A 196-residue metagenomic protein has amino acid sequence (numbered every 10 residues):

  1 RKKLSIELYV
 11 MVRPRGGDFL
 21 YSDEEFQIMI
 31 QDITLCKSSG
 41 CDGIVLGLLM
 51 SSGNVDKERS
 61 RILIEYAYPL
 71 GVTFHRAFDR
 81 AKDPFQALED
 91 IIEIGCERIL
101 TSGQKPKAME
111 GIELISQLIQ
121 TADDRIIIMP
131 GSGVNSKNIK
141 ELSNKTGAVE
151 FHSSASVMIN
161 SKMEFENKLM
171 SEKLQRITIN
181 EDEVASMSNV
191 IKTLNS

Functional and structural regions predicted by a protein language model:
R1-G16, V55-R76, I112-S136, E172-S196: Alpha-helix-loop-beta-strand connector modules within alpha/beta enzyme cores
R1-S60: Glycine/small-residue-rich loop that forms an oxyanion/phosphate-binding "nest" at active or ligand-binding sites
R15-E24, L49-V55, F78-K82, Q104-E110 (+1 more regions): Short, small-residue-enriched loops and turns at beta-alpha junctions that line or gate enzyme active sites
D18-L35, D79-I94, L118-D124, I128 (+1 more regions): Catalytic cores of alpha/beta
F19, E25-Q27, A155-S156, N160-T178: Short, flexible, glycine-rich and Lys/Arg-enriched loop motifs at helix boundaries that contact anionic partners
Y21-D23, D56-R59, F85-A87, G111-L114 (+2 more regions): Short secondary-structure transition/capping segments
L35, S39-S51, C96-M109, T146-K168: Glycine-rich phosphate-binding active-site loops on the catalytic face of alpha/beta enzymes
G40-E97: Hydrophobic, well-structured mid-protein blocks that either form specific transmembrane helices
